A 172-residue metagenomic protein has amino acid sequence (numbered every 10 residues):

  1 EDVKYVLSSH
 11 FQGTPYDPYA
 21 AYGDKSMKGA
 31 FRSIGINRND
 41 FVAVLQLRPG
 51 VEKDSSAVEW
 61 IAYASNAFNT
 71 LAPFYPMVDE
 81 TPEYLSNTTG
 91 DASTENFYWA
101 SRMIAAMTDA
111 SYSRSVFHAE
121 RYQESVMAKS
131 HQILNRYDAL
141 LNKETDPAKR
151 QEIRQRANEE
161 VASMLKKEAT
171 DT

Functional and structural regions predicted by a protein language model:
E1-T172: C-terminus-biased signal that marks the final domain/tail of proteins
